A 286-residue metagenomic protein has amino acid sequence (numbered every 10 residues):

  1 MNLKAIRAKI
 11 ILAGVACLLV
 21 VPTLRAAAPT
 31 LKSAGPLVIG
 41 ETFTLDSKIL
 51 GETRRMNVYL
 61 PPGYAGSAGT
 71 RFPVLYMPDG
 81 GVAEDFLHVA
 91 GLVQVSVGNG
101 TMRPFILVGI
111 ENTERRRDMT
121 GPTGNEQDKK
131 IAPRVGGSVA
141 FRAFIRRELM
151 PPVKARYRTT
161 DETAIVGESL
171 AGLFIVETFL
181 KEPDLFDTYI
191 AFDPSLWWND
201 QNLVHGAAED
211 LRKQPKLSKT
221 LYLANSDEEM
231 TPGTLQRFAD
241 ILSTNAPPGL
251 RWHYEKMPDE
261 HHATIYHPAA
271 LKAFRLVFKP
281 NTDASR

Functional and structural regions predicted by a protein language model:
M1-N2, L18, S47-K48: Helix-centric, low-specificity signal for extended rod-like, repetitive segments
N2-A13: Bacterial N-terminal signal peptides that target proteins for export
K4-I6, P22, G51-E52: Short alpha-helical segments used as structural interaction elements across diverse proteins
I11-P22: Bacterial N-terminal signal peptides
A27-R286: Non-catalytic cap/lid and distal C-terminal segments of serine-dependent acyl enzymes
